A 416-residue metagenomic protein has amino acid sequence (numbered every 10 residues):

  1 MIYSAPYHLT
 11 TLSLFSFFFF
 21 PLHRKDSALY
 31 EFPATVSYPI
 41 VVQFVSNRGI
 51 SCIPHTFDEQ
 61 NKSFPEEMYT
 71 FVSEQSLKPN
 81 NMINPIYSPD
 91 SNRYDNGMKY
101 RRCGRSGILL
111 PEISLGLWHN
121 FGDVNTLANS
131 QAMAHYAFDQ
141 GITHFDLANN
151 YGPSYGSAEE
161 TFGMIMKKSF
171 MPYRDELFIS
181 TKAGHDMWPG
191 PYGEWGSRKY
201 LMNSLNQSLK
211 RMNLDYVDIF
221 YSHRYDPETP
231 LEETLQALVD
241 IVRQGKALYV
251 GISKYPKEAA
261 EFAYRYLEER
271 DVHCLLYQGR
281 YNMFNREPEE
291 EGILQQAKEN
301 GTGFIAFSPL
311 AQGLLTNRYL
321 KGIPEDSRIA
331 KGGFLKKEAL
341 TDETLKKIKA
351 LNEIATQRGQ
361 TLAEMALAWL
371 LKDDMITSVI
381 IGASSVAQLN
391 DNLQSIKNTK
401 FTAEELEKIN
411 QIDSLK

Functional and structural regions predicted by a protein language model:
A5-H23: Hydrophobic alpha-helical signal peptides and transmembrane signal-/tail-anchor segments that drive secretory-pathway
S27, C52, D58-L177: N-terminal binding-site loop/beta-alpha segment at the start of enzyme catalytic domains that lines or forms
P65, Y69-V72, S76, N81-G97 (+1 more regions): Beta/alpha (TIM)-barrel catalytic core signal, keyed to glycine-rich beta->alpha loops juxtaposed to Asp/Glu that bind
W118-L127, P189-K199, E228: Active-site mouth loops of central-metabolism enzymes
G122-T126, N150-A158, D226-P230, K257-E258 (+1 more regions): Acidic-and-aromatic substrate-binding clefts and catalytic sites of carbohydrate-active enzymes
T126-A137, G196-R211, E261-Y264: Short, acidic/polar
K210-E228: Active-site groove signature of glycoside hydrolases
